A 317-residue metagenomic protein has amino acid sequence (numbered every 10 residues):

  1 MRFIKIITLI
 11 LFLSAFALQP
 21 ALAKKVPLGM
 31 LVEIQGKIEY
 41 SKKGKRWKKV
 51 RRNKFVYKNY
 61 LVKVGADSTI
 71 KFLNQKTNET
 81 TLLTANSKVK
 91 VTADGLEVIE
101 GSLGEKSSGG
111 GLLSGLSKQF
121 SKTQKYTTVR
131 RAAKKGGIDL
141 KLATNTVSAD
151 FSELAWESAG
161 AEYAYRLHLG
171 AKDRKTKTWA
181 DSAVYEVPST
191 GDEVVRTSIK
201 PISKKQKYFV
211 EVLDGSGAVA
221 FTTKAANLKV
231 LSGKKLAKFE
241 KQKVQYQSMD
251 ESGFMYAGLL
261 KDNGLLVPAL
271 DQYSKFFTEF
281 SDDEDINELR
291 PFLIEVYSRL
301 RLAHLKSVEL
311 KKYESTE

Functional and structural regions predicted by a protein language model:
I4-S14: Sec-dependent N-terminal signal peptides
L18-A23: Sec/Tat signal peptide C-region and signal peptidase I cleavage site
K24-K45, V64-K71, Q75-E79, T84-K122: Glycine- and acidic-residue-biased ligand/ion/polar-headgroup-sensing regions
K25-L28, Y57-N59, V147-E153: Short coil/turn motif common to extracellular beta-sandwich-like domains
K45-V50, N78-L82, D173-E186: Surface-exposed loop/edge segments in extracytoplasmic proteins
K54, Y60, A66-S68, S87 (+1 more regions): Surface-exposed loop/turn positions
K90-A93, E105-Y246: Long, contiguous interaction/recruitment modules in multidomain scaffold/adaptor proteins
K243-E317: Alpha-helical protein-protein interaction scaffolds
